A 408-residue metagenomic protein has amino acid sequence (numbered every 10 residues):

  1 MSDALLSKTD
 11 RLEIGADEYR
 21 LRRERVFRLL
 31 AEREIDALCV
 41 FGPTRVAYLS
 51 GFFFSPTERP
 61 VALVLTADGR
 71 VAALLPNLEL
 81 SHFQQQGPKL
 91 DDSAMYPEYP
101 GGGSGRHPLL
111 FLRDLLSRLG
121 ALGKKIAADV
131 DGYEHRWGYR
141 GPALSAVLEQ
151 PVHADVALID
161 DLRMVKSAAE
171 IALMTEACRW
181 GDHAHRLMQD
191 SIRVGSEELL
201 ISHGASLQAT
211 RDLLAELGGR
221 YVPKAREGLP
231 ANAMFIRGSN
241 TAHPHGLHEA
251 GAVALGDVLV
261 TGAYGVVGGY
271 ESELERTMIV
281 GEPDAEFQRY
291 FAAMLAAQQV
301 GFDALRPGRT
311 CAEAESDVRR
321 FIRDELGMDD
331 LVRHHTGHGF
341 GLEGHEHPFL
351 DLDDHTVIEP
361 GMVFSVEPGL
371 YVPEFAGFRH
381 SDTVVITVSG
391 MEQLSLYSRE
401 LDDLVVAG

Functional and structural regions predicted by a protein language model:
M1-G408: Active-site neighborhoods and metal-handling regions in enzymes and metal-associated proteins
